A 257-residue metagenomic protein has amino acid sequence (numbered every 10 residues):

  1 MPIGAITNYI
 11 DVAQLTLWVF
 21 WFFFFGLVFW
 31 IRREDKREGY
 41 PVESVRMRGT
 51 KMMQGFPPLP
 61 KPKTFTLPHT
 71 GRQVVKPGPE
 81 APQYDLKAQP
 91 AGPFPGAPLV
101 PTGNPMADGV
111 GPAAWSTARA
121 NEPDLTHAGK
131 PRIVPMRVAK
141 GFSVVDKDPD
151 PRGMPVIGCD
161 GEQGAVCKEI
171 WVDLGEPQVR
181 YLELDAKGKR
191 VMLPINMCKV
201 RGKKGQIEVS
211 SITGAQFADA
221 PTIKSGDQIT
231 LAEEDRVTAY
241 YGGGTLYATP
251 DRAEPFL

Functional and structural regions predicted by a protein language model:
M1-L257: Peripheral interaction segments used for macromolecular assembly
